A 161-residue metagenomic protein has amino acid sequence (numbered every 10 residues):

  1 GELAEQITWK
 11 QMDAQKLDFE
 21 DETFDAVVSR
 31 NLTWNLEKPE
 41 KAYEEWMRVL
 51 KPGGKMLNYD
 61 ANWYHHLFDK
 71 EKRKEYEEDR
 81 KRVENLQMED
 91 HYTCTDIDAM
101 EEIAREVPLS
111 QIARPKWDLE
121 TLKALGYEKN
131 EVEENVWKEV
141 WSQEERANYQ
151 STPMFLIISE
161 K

Functional and structural regions predicted by a protein language model:
G1-K16, K41: Class I SAM-dependent methyltransferase SAM/SAH-binding core
M12-V27: A short acidic, Gly/Pro-enriched loop at the edge of an enzyme's catalytic core that lines a small-molecule cofactor
A26-P39: A short SAM/SAH-binding and catalytic strip from SAM-dependent methyltransferases
E40-K55: A short glycine-rich, Lys/Arg-flanked "PGG" loop and its adjoining helix->strand segment in the class I
K55-T95: Conserved class I S-adenosyl-L-methionine
D90-L109: Short, glycine-/aromatic-enriched active-site segment of Class I SAM-dependent methyltransferases
P108-G126, V132: Short alpha-helix
L125-Y127, S142-K161: Core SAM-dependent methyltransferase catalytic element
